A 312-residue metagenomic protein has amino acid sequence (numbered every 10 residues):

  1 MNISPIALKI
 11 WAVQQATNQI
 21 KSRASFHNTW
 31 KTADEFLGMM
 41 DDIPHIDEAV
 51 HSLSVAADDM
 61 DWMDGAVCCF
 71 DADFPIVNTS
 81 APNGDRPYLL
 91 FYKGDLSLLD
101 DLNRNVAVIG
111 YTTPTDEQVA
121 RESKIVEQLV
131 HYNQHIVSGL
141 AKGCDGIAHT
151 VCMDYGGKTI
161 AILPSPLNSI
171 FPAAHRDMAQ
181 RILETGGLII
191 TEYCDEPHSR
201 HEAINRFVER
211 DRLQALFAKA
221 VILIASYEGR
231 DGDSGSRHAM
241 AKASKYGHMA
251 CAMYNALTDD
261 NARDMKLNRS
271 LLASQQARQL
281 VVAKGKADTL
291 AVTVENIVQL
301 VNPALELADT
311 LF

Functional and structural regions predicted by a protein language model:
M1-S123, E127, L307, L311: Short, positively charged patches
A72-I76, S138-H198: Glycine-rich, small/polar surface segments that engage phosphate groups of diverse ligands
I125, T185-M253: Active-site/ligand-binding-proximal alpha/beta "capping" segment
Q128, V151-C152, R181, L213-Q214 (+2 more regions): Hydrophobic/aromatic ligand-binding patch that stacks against planar heteroaromatic rings of cofactors or nucleotides
A174-M178, R210, G232-A239, D259-Q275: Short, glycine/polar-rich helix-capping loops at beta-to-alpha or helix-loop-helix junctions that flank or form
K242-F312: Amphipathic alpha-helical segments at domain termini/boundaries
